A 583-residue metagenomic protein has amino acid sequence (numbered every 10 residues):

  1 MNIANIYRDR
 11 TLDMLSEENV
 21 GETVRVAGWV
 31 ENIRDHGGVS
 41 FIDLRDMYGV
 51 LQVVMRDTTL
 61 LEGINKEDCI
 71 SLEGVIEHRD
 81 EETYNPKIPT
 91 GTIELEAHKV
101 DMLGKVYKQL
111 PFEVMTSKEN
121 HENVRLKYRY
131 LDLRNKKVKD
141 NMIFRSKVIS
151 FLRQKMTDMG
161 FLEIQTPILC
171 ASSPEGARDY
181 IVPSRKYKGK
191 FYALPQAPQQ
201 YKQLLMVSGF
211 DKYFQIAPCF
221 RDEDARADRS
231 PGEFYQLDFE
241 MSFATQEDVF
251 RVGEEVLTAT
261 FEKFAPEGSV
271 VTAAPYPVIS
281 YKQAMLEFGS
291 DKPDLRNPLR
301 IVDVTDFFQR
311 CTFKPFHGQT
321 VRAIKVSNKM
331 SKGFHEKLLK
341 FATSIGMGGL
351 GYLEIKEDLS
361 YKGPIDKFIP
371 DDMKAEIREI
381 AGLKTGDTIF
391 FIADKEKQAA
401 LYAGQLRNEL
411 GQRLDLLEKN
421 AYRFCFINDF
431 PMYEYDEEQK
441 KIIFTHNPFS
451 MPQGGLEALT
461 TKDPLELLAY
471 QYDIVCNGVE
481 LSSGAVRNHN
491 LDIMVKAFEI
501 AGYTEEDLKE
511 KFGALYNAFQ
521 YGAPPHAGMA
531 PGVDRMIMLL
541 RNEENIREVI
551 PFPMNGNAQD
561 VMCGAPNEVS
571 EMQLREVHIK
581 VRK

Functional and structural regions predicted by a protein language model:
M1-K583: Class II aminoacyl-tRNA synthetase catalytic cores and aaRS-like
